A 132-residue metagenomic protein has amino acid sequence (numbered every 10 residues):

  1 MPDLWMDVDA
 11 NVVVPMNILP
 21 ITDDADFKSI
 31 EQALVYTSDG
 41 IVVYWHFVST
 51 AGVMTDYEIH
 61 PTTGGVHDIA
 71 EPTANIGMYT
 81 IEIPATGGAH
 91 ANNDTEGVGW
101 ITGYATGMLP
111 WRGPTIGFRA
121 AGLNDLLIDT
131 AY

Functional and structural regions predicted by a protein language model:
M1-Y132: Polar, enzyme-active/binding microenvironments
